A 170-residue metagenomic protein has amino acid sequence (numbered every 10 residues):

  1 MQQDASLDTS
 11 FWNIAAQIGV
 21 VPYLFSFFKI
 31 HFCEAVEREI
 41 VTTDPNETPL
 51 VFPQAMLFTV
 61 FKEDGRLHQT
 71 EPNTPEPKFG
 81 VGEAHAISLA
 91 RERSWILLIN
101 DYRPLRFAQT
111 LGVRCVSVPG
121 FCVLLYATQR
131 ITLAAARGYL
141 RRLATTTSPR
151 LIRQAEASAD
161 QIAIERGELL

Functional and structural regions predicted by a protein language model:
Q2-W95, Y102, V113, G138-L140 (+1 more regions): Active-site-proximal, substrate-binding regions of enzyme catalytic domains and RNA-binding/basic surfaces
T42, Q109, A127-T128, A144-T145: Short Asp/Glu-rich motifs
N100-Y102, R106, S117: Long, charge-patterned amphipathic alpha-helical coiled-coil/hairpin "stalk" segments used as oligomerization
R106, L133-A136, T146-T147, Q154 (+1 more regions): C-terminal accessory helical subdomains adjacent to catalytic cores in phosphodiester- and nucleotide-handling enzymes
T110-V116: A short alpha->loop->secondary-structure connector
V116-A134: Long, charge-dense
F121, Y139-R142: A general alpha-helix detector
R141-P149: Generic secondary-structure signature for well-ordered alpha-helical cores
